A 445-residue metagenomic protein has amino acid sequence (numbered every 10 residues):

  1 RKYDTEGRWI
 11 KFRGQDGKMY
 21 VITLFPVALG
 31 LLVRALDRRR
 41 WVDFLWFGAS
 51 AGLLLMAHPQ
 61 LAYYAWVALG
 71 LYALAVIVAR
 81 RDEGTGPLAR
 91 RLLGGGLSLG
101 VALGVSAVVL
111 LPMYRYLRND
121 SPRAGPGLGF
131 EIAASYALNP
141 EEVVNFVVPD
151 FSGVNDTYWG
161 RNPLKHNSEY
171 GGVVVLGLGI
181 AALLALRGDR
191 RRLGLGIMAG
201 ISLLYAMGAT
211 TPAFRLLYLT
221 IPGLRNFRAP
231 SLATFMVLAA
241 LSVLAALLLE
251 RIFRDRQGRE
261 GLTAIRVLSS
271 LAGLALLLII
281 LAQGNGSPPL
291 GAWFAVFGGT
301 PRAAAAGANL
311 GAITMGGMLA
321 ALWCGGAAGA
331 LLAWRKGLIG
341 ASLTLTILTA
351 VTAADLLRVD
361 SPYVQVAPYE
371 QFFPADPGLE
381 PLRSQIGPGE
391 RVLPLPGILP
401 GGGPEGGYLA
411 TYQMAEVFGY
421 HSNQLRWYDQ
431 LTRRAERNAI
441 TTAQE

Functional and structural regions predicted by a protein language model:
R1-E445: Conserved luminal/periplasmic juxtamembrane motif of membrane-embedded glycan-processing enzymes
